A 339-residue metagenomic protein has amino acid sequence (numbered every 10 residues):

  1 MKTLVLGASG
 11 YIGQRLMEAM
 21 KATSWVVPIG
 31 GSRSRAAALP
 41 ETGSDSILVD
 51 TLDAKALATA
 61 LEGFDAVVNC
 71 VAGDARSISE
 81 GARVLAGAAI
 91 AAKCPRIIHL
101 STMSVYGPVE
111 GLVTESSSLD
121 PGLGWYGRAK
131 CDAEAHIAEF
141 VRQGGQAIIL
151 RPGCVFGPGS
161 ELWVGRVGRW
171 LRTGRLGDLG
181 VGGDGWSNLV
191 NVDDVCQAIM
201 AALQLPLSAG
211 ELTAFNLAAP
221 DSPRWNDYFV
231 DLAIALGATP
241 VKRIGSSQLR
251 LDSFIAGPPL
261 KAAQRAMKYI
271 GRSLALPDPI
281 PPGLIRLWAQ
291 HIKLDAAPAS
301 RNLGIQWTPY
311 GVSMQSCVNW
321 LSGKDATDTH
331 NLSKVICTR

Functional and structural regions predicted by a protein language model:
T3-T23: N-terminal Rossmann NAD(P)H-binding glycine-rich loop of SDR-like oxidoreductase domains
D45-F64: Conserved Rossmann-fold cofactor-binding substructure of NAD(P)-dependent oxidoreductases
V67-L100: NAD(P)-cofactor binding segment of oxidoreductase domains
A75, L123-E134, C154-G157, E161 (+2 more regions): Short-chain dehydrogenase/reductase
E110-F156, G177-D178: Catalytic helix-loop patch of NAD(P)-dependent Rossmann-fold dehydrogenases
E161-R166, G182-Q204, L212-T213: Substrate-positioning beta->alpha
L205-P279, A296, V335-R339: Mid/C-terminal beta-alpha module of Rossmann-like enzyme folds, strongest in SDR-family dehydrogenases/epimerases
A289, L294-G304, T308-R339: Amphipathic terminal alpha-helices
